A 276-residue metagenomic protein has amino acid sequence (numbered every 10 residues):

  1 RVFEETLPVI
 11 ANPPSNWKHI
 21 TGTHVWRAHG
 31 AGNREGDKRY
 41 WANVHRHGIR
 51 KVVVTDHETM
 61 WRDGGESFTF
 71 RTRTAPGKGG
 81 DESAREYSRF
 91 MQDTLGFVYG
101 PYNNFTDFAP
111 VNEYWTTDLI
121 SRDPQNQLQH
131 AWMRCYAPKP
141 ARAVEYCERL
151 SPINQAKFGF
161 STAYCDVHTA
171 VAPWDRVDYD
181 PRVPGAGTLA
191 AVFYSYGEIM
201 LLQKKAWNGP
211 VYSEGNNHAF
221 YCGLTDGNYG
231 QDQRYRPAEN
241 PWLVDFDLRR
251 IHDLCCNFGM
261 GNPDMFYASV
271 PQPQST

Functional and structural regions predicted by a protein language model:
R1-E66, T72-K78, F90-Y99, N103-F105 (+4 more regions): Carbohydrate-recognition beta-sandwich/jelly-roll modules in extracellular/periplasmic carbohydrate-active proteins
H19-R34, E66-D81, Q129-E148, D178-V192: The substrate-binding groove and active-site-proximal loops of carbohydrate-active enzymes, especially glycoside
D37-A42, A84-R89, C147, S151 (+1 more regions): Generic structural signal for well-ordered alpha-helices, preferentially at hydrophobic/aromatic core positions
H57, S88-F90, F97-G100, V192-Y235 (+1 more regions): Active-site-proximal helices and loops of the catalytic beta/alpha 8
G64-F68, F108-R122, A172-V177, Y212-M265: Substrate-binding cleft/loops of secretory-pathway carbohydrate-active enzymes
R89, F97-N154, N240-R249, C255-F258: Active-site-adjacent "subsite" loops/lids of carbohydrate-active enzymes
H130-W132, T169-R182, C222-G223, Y267-V270 (+1 more regions): Active-site clefts of carbohydrate-active enzymes
K139-E214, A219: Active-site neighborhood of glycoside hydrolase catalytic domains
